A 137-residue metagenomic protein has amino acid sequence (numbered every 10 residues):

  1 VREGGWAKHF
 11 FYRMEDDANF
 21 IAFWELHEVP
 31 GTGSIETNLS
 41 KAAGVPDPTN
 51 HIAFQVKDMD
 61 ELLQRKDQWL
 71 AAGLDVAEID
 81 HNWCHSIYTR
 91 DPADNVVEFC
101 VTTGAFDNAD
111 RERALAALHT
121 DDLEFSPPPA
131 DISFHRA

Functional and structural regions predicted by a protein language model:
V1-L26: Core segments of cupin and vicinal oxygen chelate
R2, A43-G44, A77-E78: Short Gly/Pro-enriched turn/cap motifs at secondary-structure boundaries
F11-E15, S34-K66, H85-N95: Vicinal oxygen chelate
F23, G31-E36: A broadly used, surface-exposed interaction patch
L26-E28, K57: Histidine- and/or cysteine-centered catalytic micro-motif in compact active-site loops
E28-V29, G44: A compositional/structural signature marking long, glycine- and acidic/polar-rich segments with frequent tryptophans
V29-P30, L70: Short, surface-exposed beta-strand-loop junctions and turns on beta-sheet-rich folds
L63-A137: Vicinal oxygen chelate
